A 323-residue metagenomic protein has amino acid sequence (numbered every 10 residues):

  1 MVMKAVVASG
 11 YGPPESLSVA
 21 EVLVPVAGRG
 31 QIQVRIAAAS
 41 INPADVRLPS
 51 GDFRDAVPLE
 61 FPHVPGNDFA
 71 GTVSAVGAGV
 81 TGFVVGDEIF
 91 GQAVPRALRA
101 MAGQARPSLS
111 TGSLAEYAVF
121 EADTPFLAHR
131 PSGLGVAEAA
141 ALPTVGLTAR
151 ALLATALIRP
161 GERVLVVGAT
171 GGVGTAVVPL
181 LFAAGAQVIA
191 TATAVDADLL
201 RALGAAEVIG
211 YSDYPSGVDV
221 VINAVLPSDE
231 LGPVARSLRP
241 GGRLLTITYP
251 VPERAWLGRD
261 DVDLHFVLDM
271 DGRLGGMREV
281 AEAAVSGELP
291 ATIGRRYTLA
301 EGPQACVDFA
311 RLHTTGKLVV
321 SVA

Functional and structural regions predicted by a protein language model:
M1, G276-A323: C-terminal hydrophobic helical "lid"/dimerization subdomain of Rossmann-like NAD(P)H-dependent oxidoreductases
L23-A39, F53-L98, T111: Glycine-rich beta-strand-centered segment in the early N-terminal region that forms part of a ligand/cofactor-binding
A78-G79, A97, V188-L199, S228-L231 (+1 more regions): Short glycine/proline-centered loop/turn elements that form peptide/ligand docking sites
Q92-G168: NAD(P)H dinucleotide-binding glycine-rich loop of Rossmann-like/cofactor-binding domains, especially the beta1-alpha1
G103-Q104, S228-L289, S321-A323: Glycine-rich phosphate-binding loop and adjacent beta-alpha segment of Rossmann(oid) nucleotide-cofactor-binding
E138-Y211: Mid-domain Rossmann-like dinucleotide-binding core that forms the NAD(H)/NADP(H) cofactor-binding site
Y214-V221: A short acidic, Gly/Pro-enriched loop at the edge of an enzyme's catalytic core that lines a small-molecule cofactor
